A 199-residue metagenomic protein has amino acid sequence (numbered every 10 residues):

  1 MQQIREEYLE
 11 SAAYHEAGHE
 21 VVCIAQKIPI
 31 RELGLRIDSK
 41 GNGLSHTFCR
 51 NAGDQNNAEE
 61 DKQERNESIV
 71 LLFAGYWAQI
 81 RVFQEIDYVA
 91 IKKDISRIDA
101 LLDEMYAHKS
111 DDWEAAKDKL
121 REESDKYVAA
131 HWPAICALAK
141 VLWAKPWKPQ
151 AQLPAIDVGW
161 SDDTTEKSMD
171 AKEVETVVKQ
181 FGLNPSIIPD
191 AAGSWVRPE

Functional and structural regions predicted by a protein language model:
Q2-E199: Soluble catalytic regions of large protease machineries
